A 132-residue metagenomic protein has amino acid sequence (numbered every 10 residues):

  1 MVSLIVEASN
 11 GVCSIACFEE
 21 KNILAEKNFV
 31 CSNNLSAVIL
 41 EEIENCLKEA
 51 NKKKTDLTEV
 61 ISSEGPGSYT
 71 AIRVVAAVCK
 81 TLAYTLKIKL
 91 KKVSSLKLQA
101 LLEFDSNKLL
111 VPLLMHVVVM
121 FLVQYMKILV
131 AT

Functional and structural regions predicted by a protein language model:
M1, D56-L57, K87-I88, S106-L109: Short coil/turn connectors at secondary-structure junctions
M1-S62: N-terminal beta-alpha supersecondary unit
G11, G65-P66, V117-V118: Short glycine-rich anion-binding loops that position phosphate/pyrophosphate groups of nucleotides and phosphorylated
N22, C31-N34, K89-T132: Surface "functional belts" at beta-alpha junctions
V38, R73-V74, D105: Generic recognition of short, well-ordered alpha-helical segments
V38-E41, A77, L98: Short amphipathic alpha-helical face segments that pack within enzyme cores and frequently flank/anchor catalytic
C46-A50, T85, E103: Stable alpha-helical structural segments in soluble proteins, enriched in small hydrophobic residues
E59-L90: DPxDG-like acidic metal-binding loop motif
